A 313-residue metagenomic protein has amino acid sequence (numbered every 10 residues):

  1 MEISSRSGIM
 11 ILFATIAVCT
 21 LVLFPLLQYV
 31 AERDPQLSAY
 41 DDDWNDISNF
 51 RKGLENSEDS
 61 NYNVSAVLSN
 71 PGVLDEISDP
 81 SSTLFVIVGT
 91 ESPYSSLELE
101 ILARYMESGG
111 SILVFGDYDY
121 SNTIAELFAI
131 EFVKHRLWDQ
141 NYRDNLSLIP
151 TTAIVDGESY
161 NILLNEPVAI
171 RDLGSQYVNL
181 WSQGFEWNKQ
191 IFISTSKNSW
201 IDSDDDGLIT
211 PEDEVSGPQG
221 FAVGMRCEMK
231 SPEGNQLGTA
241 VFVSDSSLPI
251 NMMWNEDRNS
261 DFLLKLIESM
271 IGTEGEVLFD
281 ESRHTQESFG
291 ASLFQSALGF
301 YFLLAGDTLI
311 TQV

Functional and structural regions predicted by a protein language model:
M1-V313: Short, surface-exposed patches at the edges or C-terminal ends of soluble domains, predominantly
